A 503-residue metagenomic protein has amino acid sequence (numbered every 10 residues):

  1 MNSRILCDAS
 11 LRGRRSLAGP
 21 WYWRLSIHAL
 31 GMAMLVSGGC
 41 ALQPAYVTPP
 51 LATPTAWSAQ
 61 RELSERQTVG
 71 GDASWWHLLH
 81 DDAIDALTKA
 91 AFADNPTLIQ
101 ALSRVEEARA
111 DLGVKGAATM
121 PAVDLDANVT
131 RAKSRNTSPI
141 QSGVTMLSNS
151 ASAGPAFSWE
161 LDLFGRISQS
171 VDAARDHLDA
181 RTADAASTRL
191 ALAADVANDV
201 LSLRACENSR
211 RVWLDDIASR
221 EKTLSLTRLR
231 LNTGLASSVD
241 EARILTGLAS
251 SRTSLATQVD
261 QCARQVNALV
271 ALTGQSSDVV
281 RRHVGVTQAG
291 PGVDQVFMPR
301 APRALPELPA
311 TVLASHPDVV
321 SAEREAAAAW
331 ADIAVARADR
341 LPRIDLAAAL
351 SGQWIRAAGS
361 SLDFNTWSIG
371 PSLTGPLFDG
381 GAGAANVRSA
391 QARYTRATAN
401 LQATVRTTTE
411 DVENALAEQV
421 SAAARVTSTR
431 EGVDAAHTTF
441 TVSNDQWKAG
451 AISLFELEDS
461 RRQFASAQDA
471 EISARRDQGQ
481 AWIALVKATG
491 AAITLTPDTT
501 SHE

Functional and structural regions predicted by a protein language model:
M1-W21: N-terminal secretory signal peptides that target proteins for export/translocation
N2-I5, R24-A93, R175, V259-A314 (+2 more regions): Terminal intrinsically disordered/low-complexity segments used for targeting and assembly
T48, A249-D278, A336, A422 (+1 more regions): Short segments within alpha-helical structural elements
G70-L79, D126-A156, V279-L305, T311 (+3 more regions): Small/polar, glycine/serine/threonine/aspartate-rich low-complexity segments that form flexible
I84-A86, E107, S150-S152, N198 (+4 more regions): Transmembrane beta-barrel architecture of outer-membrane proteins
D94, A101, E160, I167 (+21 more regions): Amphipathic alpha-helical coiled-coil segments and their boundaries
I99, T119-L147, S158-S187, S209 (+5 more regions): Small/polar (Gly/Ser/Thr/Ala-rich) solvent-exposed segments that form structured loops/beta-strands/short helices used
I167, D176, T182-L308, E418 (+4 more regions): Periplasmic alpha-helical coiled-coil/stalk elements that build and connect Gram-negative outer-membrane
